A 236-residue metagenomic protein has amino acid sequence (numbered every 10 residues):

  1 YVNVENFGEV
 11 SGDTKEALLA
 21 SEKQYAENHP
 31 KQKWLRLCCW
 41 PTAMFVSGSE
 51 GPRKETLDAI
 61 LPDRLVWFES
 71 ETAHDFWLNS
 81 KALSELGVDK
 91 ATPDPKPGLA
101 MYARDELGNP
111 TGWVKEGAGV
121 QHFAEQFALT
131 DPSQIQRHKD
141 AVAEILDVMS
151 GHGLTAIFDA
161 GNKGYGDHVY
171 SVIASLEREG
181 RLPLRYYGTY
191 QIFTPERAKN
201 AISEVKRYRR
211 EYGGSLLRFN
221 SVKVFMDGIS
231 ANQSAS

Functional and structural regions predicted by a protein language model:
Y1-K206, R218, V224-Q233: Divalent metal-binding segments
R210-G213: Accessory "access/gating" subregions that flank catalytic or transport cores
S236: Peptidyl-prolyl cis-trans isomerase
